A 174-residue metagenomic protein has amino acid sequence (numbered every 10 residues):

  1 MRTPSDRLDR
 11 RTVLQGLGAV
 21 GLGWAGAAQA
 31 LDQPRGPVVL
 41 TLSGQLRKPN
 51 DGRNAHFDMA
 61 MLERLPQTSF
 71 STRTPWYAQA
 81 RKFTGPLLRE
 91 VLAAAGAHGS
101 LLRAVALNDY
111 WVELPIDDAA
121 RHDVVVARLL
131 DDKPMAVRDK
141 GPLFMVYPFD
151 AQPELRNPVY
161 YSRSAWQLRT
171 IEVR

Functional and structural regions predicted by a protein language model:
R2-D6, Q29-R174: N-terminal intrinsically disordered, low-complexity segments enriched in P/E/S/T
R2-G21: N-terminal secretory signal peptides and thylakoid transit peptides that target proteins across membranes
G16-L22, T68, A94: Residues within well-ordered alpha-helical secondary structure of globular protein domains
